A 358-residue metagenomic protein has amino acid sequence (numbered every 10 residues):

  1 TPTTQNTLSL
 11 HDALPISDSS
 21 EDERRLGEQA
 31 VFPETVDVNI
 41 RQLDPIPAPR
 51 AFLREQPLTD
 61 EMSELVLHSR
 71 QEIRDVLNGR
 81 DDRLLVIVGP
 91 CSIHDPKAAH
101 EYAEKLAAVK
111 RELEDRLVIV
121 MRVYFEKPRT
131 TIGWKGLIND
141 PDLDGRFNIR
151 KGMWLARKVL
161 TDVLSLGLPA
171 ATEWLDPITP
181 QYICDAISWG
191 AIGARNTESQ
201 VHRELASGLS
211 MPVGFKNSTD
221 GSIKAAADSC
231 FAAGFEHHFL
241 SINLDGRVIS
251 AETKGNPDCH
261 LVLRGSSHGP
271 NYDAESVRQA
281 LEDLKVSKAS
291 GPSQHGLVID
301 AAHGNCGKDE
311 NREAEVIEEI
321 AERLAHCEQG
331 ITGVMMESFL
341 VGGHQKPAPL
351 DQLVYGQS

Functional and structural regions predicted by a protein language model:
T1-L14: Short, small-residue-biased leader/transition segments that mark boundaries at the very start of proteins
D18, E28-D37, R116-D283, H303-E319 (+5 more regions): Active-site-facing alpha/beta catalytic cores
D37-N78: N- or domain-start disorder-to-order transition segments that initiate the globular core
R74-D82, V286-Q294: Glycine-rich phosphate/diphosphate-binding loops that line cofactor/substrate pockets in enzymes
G89, I299: Conserved, mostly hydrophobic/aromatic
C91-K97: Short, glycine-rich nucleotide/cofactor-binding loops
A107-A108: N-terminal intrinsically disordered, cationic/polar leader segments that include organellar targeting peptides
